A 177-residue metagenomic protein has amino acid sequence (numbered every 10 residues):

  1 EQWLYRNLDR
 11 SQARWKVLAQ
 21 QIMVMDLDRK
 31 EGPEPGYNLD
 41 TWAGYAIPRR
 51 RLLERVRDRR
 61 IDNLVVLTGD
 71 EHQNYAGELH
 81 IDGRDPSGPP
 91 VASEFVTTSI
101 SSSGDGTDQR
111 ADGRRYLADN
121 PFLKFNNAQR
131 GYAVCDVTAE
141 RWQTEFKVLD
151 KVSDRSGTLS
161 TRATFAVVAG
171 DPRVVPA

Functional and structural regions predicted by a protein language model:
E1-A177: Long, structured stretches of catalytic cores involved in phosphate-ester chemistry, encompassing
